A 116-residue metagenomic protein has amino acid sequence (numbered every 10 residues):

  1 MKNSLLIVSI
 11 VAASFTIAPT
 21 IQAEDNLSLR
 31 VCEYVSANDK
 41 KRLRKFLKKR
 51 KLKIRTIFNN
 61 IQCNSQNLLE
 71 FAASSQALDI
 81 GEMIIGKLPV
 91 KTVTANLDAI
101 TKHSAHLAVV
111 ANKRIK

Functional and structural regions predicted by a protein language model:
M1-V8: Bacterial N-terminal signal peptides that target proteins for export
A13-T20: N-terminal signal peptide c-region/cleavage motif recognized by signal peptidases
E24-E33, R55-L69, T92-V110: Ankyrin-repeat boundary/"N-cap" motif
N38-D39, Q76: Ankyrin-repeat intra-repeat helix-capping/turn positions
R44-F58, E82-V93: Ankyrin repeat domain, specifically the short helix-to-loop turn at the C-terminus of the second helix of each repeat
K49, A111-I115: General marker for long, soluble alpha-helical cores
Q66, S75-L78, E82: A structural signal for well-ordered alpha-helical segments within the folded catalytic domains of diverse enzymes
